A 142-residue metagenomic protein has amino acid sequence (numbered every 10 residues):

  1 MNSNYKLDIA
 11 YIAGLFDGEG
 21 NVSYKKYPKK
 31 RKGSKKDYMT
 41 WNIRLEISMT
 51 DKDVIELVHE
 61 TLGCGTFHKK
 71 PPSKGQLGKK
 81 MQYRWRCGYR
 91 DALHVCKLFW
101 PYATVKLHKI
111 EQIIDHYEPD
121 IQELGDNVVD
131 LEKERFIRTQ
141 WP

Functional and structural regions predicted by a protein language model:
M1-P142: Internal intein/HINT superfamily modules and their associated LAGLIDADG
